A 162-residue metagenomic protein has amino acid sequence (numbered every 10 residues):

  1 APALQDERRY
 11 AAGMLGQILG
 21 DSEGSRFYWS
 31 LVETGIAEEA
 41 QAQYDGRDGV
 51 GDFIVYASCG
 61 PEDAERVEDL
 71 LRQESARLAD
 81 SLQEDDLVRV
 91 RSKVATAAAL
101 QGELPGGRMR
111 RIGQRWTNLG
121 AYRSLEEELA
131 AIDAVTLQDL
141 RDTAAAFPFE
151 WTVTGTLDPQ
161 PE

Functional and structural regions predicted by a protein language model:
A1-Q5, Q17-E65, G107, L129-W151 (+1 more regions): Non-catalytic beta-strand/loop surface segments
D6, R66-D69, N118-R123: Short acidic alpha-helix initiation/capping motifs at coil-to-helix transition points, especially at protein N-termini
R9: Double-stranded RNA-binding/processing signature
D21-S22, Q41-Q101: M16/insulysin-pitrilysin zinc metalloprotease superfamily fold
R77, V90-E162: C-terminal regions of mature proteins
